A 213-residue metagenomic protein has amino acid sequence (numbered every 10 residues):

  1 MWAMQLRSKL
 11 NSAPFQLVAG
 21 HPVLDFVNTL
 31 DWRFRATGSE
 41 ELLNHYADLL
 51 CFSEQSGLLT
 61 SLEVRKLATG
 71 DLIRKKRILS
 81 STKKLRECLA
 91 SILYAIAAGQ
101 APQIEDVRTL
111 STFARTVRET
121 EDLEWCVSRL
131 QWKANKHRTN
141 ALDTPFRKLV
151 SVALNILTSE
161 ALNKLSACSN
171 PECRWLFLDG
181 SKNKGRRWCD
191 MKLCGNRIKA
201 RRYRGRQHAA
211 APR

Functional and structural regions predicted by a protein language model:
M1-A167, P212-R213: Short helix-coil boundary/hinge micro-motifs
L93, R204-R206: Enrichment for repetitive, rod-forming helical segments
T144-R201, H208-R213: BZIP DNA-binding basic region
